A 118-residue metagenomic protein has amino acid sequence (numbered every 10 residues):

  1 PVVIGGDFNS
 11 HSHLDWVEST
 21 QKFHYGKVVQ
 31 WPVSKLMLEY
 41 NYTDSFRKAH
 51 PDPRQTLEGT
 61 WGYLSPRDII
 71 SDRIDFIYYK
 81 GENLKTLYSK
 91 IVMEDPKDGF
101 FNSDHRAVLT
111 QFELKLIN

Functional and structural regions predicted by a protein language model:
P1-V3, S10-N118: Metal-dependent phosphoester-hydrolase catalytic domains
